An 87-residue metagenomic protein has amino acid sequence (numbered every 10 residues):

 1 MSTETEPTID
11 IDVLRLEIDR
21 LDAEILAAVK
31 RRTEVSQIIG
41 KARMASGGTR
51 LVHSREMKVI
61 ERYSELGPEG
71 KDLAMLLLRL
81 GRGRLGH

Functional and structural regions predicted by a protein language model:
S2-H87: Domain-level signature for soluble enzymes in the chorismate/prephenate branch of the shikimate pathway
